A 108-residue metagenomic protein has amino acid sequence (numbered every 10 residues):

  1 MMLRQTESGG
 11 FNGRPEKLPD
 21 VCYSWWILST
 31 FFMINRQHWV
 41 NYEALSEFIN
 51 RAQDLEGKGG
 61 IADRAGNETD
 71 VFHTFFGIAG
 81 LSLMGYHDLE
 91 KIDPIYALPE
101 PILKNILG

Functional and structural regions predicted by a protein language model:
L3-E7, L18-G108: Terminal, non-catalytic domain-edge segments
N12-G13, S24: Cytosolic regulatory protein-protein interaction regions
